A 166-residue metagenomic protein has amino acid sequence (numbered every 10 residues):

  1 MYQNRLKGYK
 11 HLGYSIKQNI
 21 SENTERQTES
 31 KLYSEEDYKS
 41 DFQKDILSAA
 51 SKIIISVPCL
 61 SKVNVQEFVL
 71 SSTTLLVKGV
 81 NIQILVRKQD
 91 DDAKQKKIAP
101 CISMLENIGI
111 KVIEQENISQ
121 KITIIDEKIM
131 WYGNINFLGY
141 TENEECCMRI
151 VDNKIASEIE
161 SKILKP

Functional and structural regions predicted by a protein language model:
M1-R26: A conserved SF2-helicase RecA2
I16, I82, M130: Hydrophobic anchor at the start of a short beta-strand that flanks the dinucleotide cofactor-binding loop
N19-S21, L85-R87, Q115-N117: Conserved beta-strand termini and adjacent loop/short-helix elements that scaffold enzyme active sites in alpha/beta
T28-E35, P58-K62, N107-I110: Short, flexible loop segments at the rims of nucleotide/cofactor-binding pockets, characterized by
S34-F42: A short, well-structured juxtamembrane/interface segment
D45-N107: Primarily the HKD phosphodiesterase
I53, I110-A156: HKD (HxKxxxxD) catalytic microenvironment of the phospholipase D
S157-P166: Cysteine/selenocysteine-centered motifs that mediate thiol-based redox chemistry or coordinate metal-sulfur cofactors
